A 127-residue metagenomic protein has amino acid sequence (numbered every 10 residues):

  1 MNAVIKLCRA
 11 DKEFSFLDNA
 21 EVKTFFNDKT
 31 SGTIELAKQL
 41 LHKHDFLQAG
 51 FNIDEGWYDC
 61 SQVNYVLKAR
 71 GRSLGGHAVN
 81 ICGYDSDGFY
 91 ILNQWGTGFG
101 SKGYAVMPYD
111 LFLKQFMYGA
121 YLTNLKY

Functional and structural regions predicted by a protein language model:
M1-L92, T97-Y127: Predominantly the structural core of cysteine protease catalytic domains
